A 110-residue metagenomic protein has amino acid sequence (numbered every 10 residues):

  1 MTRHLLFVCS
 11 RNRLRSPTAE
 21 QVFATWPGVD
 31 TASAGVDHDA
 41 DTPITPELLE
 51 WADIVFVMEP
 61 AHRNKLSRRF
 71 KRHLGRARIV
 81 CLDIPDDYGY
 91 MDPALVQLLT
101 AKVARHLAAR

Functional and structural regions predicted by a protein language model:
M1-I54, N64, T100-A108: Conserved active-site segments centered on acidic
S67-R110: Phosphate-binding/catalytic loops
